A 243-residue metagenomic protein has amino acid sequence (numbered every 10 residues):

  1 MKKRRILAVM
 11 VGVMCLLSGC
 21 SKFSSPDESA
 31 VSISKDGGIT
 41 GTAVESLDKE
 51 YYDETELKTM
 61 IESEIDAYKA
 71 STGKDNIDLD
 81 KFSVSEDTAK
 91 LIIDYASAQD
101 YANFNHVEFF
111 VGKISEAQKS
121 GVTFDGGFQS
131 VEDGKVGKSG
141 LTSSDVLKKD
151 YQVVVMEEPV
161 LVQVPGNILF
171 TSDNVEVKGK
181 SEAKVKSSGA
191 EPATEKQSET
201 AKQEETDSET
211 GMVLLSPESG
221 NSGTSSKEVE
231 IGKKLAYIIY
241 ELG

Functional and structural regions predicted by a protein language model:
M1, D27-S29, I33, S46 (+1 more regions): Aromatic-residue detector
M1-L7: Bacterial N-terminal signal peptides that target proteins for export
M10-M14: Alpha-helical transmembrane segments
C15-G19: C-terminal motif of bacterial Sec signal peptides marking the signal peptidase cleavage site
S21-F23: Bacterial signal peptide processing site
S25-S85: N-terminal Sec/ER secretory leader and immediately downstream segment of secreted/extracellular precursors
V84-G243: Mature, soluble, non-transmembrane domains
